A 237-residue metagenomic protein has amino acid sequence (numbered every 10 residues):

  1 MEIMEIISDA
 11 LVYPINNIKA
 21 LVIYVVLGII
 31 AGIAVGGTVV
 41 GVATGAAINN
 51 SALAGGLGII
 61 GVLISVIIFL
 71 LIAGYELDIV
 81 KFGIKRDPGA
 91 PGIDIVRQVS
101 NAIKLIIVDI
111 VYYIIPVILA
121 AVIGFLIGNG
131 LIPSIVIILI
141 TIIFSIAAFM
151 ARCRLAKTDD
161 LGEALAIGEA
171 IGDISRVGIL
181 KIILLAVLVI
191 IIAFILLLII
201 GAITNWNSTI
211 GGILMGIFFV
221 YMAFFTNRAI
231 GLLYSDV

Functional and structural regions predicted by a protein language model:
E2-A31, G92-I118, I146-L197, R228 (+1 more regions): Interfacial aromatic "cap" segments that immediately flank transmembrane helices in multipass membrane proteins
K19-I84, K104-A121, T141: Short, small/hydrophobic-residue-rich motifs at membrane-helix boundaries and re-entrant hairpins of integral membrane
V22-I23, Q98-V99, I103, V111 (+3 more regions): Generic low-polarity alpha-helical segments
G41-G45, V122-I127, I199-N207: Juxtamembrane "helix-exit" motif on the non-cytosolic side of transmembrane helices
T44-A46, V117, A186, T204-M215: Short, Lys/Arg-enriched charge-dense amphipathic segments
G55-I84, I127-A164, F194, T204-V237: Selective recognition of hydrophobic, aromatic-rich stretches within alpha-helical transmembrane segments of polytopic
